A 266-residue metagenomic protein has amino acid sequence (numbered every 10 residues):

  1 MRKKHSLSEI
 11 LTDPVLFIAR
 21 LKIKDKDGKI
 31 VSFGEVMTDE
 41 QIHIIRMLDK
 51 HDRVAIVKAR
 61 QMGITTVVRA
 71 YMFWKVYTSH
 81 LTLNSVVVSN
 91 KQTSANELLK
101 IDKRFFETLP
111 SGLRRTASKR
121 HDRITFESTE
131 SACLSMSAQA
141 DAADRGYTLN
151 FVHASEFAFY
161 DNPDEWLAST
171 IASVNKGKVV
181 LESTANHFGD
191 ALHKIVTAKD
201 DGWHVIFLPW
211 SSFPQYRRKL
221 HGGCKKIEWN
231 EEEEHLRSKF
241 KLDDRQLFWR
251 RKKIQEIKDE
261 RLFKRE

Functional and structural regions predicted by a protein language model:
M1-E266: Phosphate/NTP-binding elements of NTP-utilizing enzymes
